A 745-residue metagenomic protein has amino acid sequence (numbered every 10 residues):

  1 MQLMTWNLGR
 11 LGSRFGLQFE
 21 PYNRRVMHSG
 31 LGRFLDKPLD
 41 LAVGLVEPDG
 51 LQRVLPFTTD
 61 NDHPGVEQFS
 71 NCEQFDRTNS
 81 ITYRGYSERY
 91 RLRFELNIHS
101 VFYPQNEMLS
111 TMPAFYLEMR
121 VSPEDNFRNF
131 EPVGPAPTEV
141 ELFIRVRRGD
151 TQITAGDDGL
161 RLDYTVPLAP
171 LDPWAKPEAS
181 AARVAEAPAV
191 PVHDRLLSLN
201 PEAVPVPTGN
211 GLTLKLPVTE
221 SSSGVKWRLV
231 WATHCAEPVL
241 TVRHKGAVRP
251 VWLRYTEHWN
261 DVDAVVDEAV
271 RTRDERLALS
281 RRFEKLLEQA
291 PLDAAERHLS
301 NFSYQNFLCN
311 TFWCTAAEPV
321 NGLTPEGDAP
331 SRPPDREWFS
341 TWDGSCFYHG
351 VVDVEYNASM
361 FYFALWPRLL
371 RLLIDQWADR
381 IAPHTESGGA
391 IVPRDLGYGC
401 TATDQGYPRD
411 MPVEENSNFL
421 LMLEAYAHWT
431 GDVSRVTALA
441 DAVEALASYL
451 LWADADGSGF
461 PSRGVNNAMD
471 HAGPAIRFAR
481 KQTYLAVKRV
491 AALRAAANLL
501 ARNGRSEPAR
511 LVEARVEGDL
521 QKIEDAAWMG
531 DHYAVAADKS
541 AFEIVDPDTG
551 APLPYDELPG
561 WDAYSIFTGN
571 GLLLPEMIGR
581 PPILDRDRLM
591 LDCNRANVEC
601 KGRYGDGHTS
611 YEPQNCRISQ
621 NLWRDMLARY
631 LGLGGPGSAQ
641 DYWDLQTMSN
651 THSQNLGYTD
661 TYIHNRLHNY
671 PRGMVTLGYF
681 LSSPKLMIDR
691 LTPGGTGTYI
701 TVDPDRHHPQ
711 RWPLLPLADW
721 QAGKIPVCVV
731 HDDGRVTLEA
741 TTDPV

Functional and structural regions predicted by a protein language model:
M1, W6, F102-T111, R120-V352: Acidic/polar, glycine-enriched structural segments that form the non-catalytic walls/loops of the carbohydrate-binding
M1-D60, F69-E73, R89, E107: Beta-strand-rich N-terminal accessory domains
F57-F94, E107, P636-V745: Non-catalytic C-terminal accessory modules of carbohydrate-active enzymes
E124-V140, D267, E284-A290, Y426-T437 (+1 more regions): Inter-helical turn/loop segments and adjacent helix faces that build the functional surface of alpha-helical bundle
V225, Y255-A269, R273, G344-G459 (+1 more regions): Aromatic-rich carbohydrate-recognition surfaces in CAZymes
R282, L286-T324, I374-D395, L421-Y484 (+1 more regions): Active-site acid/base region of carbohydrate-active enzymes
S331-S340, V392-M411, D456-Q482, S653-Y662: Acidic/His metal-coordination segments adjacent to aromatic residues that form catalytic metal sites in metalloenzymes
V352-R380, N418, A425-W429, T437 (+9 more regions): Active-site core of glycosidic bond-cleaving carbohydrate-active enzymes
